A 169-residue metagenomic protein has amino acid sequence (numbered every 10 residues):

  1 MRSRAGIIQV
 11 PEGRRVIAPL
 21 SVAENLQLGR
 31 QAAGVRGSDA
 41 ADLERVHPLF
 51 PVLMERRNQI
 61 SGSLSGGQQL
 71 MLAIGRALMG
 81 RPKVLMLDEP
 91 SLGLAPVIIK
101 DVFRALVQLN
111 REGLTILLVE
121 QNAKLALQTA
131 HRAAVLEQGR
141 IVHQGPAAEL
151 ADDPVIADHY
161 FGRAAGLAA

Functional and structural regions predicted by a protein language model:
M1-A169: Glycine-rich phosphate-binding loops of nucleotide-dependent enzymes
